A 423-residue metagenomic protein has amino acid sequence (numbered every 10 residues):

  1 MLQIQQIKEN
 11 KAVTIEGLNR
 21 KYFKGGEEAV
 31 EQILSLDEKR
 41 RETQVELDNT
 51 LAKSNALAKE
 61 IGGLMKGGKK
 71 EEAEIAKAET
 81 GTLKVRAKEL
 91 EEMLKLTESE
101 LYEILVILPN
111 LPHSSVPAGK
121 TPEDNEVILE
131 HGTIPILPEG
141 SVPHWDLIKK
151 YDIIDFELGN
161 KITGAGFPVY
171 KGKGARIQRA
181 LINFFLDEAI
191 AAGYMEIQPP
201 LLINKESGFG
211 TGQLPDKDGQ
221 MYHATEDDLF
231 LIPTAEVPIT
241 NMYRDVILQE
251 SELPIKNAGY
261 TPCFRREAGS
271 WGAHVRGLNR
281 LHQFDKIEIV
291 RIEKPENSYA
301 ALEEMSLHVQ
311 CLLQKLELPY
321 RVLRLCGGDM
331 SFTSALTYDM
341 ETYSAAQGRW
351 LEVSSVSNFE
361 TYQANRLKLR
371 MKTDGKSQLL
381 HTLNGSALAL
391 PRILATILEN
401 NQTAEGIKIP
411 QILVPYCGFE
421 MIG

Functional and structural regions predicted by a protein language model:
M1-P135, K149, I153, E157: N-terminal alpha-helical targeting/anchoring segments
E27, E130-G423: TRNA-recognition modules of translation machinery and tRNA-sensing kinases, especially anticodon-binding
